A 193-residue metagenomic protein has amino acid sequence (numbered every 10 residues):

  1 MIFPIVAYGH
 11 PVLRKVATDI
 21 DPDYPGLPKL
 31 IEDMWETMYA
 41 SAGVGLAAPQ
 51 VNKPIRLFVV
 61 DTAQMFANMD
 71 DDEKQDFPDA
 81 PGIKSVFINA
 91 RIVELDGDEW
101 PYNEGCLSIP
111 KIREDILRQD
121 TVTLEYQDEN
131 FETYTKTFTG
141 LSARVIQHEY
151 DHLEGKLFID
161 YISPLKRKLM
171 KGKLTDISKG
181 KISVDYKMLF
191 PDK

Functional and structural regions predicted by a protein language model:
M1-Q147, H152-K193: Active-site rim/adjacent substrate-binding subdomains
